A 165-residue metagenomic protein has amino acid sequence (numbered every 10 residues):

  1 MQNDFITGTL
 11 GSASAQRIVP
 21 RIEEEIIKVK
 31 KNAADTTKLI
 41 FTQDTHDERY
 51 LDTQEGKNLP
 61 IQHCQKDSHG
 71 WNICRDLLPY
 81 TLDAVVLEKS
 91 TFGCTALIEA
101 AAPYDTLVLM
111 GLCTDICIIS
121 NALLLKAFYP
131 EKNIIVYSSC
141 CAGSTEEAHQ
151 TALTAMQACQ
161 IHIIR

Functional and structural regions predicted by a protein language model:
M1-V85, I135, Q150, T154 (+1 more regions): Active-site acidic carboxylates
R21-V29, C117-Y129: Histidine-anchored nucleotide/phosphate-binding helix
A34-T36, P103-L107, E131: A general structural motif
T42-T45, S90, L112, S139-C140: Active-site-proximal beta-strand/loop segments in catalytic clefts of secreted hydrolases
L51-T53, R75, L97-E99, S120-N121 (+1 more regions): Short, well-ordered secondary-structure micro-motifs
D67-I116: Internal catalytic-core helix/loop-beta-alpha segment that presents or stabilizes conserved functional determinants
V108-L112, K132-T145: A short glycine-rich beta-strand->turn/loop micro-motif centered on a GG-aromatic cluster
L125, C141-L153: Structured adenosyl-cofactor binding patch, chiefly the S-adenosyl-L-methionine
